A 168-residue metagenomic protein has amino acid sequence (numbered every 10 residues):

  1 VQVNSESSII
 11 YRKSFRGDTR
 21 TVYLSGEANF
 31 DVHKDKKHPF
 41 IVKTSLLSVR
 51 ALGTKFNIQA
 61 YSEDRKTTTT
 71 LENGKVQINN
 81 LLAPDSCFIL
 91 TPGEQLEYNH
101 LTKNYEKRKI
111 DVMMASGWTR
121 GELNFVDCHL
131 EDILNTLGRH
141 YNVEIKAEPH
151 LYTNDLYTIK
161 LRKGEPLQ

Functional and structural regions predicted by a protein language model:
V1-Q168: A residue-level detector for the "anchor" residue at the start of short, highly conserved motifs
